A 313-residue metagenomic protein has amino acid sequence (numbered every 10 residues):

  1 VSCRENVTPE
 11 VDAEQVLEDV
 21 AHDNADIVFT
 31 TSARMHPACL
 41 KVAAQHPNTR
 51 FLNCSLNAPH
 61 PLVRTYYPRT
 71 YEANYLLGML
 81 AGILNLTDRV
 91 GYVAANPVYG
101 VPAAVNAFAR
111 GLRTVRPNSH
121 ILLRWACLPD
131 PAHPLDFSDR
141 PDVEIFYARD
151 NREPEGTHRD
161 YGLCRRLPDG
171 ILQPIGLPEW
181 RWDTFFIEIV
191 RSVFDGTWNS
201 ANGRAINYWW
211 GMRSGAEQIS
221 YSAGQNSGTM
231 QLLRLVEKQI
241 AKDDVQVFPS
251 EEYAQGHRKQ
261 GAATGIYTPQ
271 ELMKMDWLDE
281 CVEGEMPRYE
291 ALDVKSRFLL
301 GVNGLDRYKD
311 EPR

Functional and structural regions predicted by a protein language model:
V1-V7, R116-L128: Short beta-strand elements in bilobed, periplasmic/extracellular small-molecule ligand-binding domains
E10-N24, D130-D142: Short, well-structured alpha-helical segments in soluble
N24-A33, L52-C54, R140-R152, L172-W180: Periplasmic-binding protein-like
A44-Y67: Flexible loop/hinge segments that line or gate small-molecule binding clefts
Y66-D88, E179-W198: Hydrophobic alpha-helical segments within soluble ligand-binding/sensing domains
L76-S119, R204-Q225: An alpha-beta-alpha
E153-L232: Extracellular/periplasmic periplasmic-binding protein-like sensory domains
G196-R313: Segments of small-molecule ligand-sensing domains
